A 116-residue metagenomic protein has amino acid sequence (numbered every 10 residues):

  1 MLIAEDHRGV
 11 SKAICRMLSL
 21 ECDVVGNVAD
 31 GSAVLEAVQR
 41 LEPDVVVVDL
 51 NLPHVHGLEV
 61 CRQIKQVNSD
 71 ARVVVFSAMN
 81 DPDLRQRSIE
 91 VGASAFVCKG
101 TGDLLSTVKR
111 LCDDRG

Functional and structural regions predicted by a protein language model:
E5: Conserved acidic carboxylate
R8-G26: Two-component/phosphorelay signaling modules centered on CheY-like receiver
D30, H56-E59: Acidic catalytic/metal-coordinating carboxylates
L41-V47, L52: Active-site beta3 strand of CheY-like receiver
P53, D81: The feature encodes the CheY-like receiver
L58-S69: Short amphipathic alpha-helix used as the core "switch/output" element in two-component signaling
